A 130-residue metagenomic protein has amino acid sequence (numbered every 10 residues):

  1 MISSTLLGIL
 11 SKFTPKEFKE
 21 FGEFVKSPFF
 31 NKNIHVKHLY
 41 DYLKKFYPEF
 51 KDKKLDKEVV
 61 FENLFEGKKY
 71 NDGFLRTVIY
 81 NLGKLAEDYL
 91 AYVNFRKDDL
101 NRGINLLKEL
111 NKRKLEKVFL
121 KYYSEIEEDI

Functional and structural regions predicted by a protein language model:
M1-I130: Flexible inter-repeat linkers and adjacent short helices within tandem amphipathic alpha-helical repeat scaffolds
